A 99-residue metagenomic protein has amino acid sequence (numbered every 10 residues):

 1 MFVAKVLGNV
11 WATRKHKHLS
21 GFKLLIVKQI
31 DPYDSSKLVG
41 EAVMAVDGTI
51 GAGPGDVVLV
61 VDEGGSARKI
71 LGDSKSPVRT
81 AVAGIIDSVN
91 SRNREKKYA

Functional and structural regions predicted by a protein language model:
M1-T13, G84-I86: Structural detector for short beta-strands of small beta-barrel domains
H18-V27: Short aromatic-glycine-enriched beta-strand elements
S36-M44: Short, structured beta-strand/loop micro-motifs enriched in basic residues and often containing a Trp
L59-V61, S66-A99: C-terminal structural segments of small proteins and small subunits
